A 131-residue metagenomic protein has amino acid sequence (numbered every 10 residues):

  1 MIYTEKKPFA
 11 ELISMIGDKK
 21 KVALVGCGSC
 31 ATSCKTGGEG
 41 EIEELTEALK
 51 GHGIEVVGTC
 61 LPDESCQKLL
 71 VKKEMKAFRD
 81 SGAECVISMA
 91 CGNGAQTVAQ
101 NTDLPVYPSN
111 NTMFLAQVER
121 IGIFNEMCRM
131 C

Functional and structural regions predicted by a protein language model:
M1-C131: Iron-sulfur-associated redox domains of electron-transfer enzymes in respiratory and anaerobic energy metabolism
